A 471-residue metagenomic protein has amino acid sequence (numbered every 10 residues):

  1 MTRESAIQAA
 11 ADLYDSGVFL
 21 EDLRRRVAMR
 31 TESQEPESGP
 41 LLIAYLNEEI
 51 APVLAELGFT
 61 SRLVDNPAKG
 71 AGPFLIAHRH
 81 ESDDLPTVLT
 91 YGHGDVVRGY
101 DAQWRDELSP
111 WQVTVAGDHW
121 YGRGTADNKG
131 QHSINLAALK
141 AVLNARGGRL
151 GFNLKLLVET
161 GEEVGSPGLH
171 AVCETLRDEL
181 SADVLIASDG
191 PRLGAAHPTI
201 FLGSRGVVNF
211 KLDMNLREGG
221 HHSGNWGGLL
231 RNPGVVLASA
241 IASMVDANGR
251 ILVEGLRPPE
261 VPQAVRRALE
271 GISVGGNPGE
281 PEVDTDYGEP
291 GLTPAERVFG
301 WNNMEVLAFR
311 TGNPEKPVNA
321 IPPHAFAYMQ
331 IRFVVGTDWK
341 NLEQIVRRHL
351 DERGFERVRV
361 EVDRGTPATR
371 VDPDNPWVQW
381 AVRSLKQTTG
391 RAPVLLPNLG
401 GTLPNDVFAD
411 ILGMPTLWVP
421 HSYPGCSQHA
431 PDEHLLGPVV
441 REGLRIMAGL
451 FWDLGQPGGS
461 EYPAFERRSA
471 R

Functional and structural regions predicted by a protein language model:
T2-D101, H324-F326: N-terminal helical capping/dimerization or prosegment-like subdomains of hydrolases acting on amide or phosphate bonds
D83-L85, G194-A195, I251-K316, A320-H324 (+3 more regions): An extended, acidic, His-containing surface patch that forms the Zn2+-binding/catalytic region of metallohydrolases
L85-K155, E442: Active-site metal-coordination/substrate-binding segment of hydrolases, especially metallo-dependent peptidases
G94-D95, M244-N248, R347-E356: A common structural junction motif
W104-R105, G147-G148, F201-V207, V298 (+2 more regions): Short glycine/proline-enriched loop/turn "hinge" motifs that connect secondary-structure elements and lie
G151-N232: Histidine/acidic-residue-rich, glycine-tolerant segments that coordinate divalent metal ions
A171, G227-G249: A short core secondary-structure module
